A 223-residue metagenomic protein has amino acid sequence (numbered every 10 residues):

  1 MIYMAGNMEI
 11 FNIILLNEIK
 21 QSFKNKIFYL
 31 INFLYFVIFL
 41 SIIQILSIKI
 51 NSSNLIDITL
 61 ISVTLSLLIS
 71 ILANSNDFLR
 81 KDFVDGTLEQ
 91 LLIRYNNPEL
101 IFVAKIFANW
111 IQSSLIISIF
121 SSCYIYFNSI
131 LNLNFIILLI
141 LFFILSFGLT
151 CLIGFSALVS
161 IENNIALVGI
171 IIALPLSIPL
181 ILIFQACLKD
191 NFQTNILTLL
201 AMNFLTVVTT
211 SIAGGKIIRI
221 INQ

Functional and structural regions predicted by a protein language model:
I2-N32: Aromatic- and glycine-rich beta-strand/loop motifs that create alpha-glucan
I43, I58-D77: Long, hydrophobic alpha-helical segments
F78-W110: Helix-loop-helix units of permease transmembrane domains in multi-pass membrane transporters, especially ABC
P98-I125, L200-N203: Selective transmembrane-helix segments that form parts of the transport pathway or gating/packing helices in multipass
S113, I117-F147: Secretory targeting signals
L141-L174, I221-Q223: A structural motif at transmembrane helix-loop-helix junctions in multipass membrane proteins
S177-N191: Hydrophobic alpha-helical transmembrane segments in multi-pass integral membrane proteins
T206-Q223: Junction motif at the cytosolic side of a transmembrane helix
